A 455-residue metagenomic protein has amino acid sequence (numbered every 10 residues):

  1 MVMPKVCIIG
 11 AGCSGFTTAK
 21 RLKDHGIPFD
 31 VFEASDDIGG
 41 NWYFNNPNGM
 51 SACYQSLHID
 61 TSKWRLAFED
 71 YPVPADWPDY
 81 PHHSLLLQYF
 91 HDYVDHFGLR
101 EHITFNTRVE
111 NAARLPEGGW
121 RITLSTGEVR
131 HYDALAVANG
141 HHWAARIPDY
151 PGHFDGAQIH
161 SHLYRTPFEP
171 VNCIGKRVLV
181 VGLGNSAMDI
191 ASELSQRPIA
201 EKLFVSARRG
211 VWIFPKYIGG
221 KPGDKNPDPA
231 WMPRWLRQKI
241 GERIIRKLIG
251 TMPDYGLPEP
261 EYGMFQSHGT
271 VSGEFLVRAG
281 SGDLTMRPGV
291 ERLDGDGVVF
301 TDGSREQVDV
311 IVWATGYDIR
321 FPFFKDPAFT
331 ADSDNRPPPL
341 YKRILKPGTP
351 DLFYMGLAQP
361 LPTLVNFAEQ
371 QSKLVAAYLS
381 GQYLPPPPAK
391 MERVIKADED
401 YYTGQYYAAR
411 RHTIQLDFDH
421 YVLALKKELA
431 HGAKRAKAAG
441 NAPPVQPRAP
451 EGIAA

Functional and structural regions predicted by a protein language model:
V2-S56, P72-V211, K216-Y217, W231-P388 (+1 more regions): Flavin (primarily FAD) cofactor-binding/catalytic cores of flavoenzymes
Q55-K63: A structural motif shared across PLP-dependent enzymes of the aminotransferase-like
W64-P72: Short, basic/glycine-rich phosphate-binding loops at helix/coil junctions that contact nucleotide phosphates
P227: Conformationally flexible catalytic loops at phosphate/diphosphate-handling active centers
R393-Y406: Short, mixed-charge aromatic SLiMs
